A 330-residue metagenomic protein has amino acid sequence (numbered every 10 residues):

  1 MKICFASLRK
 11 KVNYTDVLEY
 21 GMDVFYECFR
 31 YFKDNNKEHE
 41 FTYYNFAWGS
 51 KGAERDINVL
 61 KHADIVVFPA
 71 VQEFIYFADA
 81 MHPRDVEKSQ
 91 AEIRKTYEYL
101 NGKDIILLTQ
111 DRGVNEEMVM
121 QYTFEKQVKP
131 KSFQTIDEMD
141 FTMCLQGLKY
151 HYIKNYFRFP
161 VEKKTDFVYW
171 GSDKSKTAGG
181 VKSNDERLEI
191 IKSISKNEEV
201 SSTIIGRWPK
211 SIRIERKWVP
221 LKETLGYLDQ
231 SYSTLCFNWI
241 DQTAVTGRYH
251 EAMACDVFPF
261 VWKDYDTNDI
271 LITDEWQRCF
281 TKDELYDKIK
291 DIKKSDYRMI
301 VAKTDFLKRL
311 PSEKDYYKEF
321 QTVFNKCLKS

Functional and structural regions predicted by a protein language model:
K2-A63, P69-T96, L108-T273, R278 (+1 more regions): Nucleotide-sugar donor-binding catalytic core of glycosyltransferases
G102-I106: Short beta-strand/loop segments at the ligand-binding rim of alpha/beta enzyme cores
L221, K282-Y286, E313: Residues at or immediately preceding the N-termini of alpha-helices
E275-D283, D291-K294: Conserved acidic donor-binding segment of nucleotide-sugar-dependent glycosyltransferases
K290-S330: A charged, aromatic-enriched C-terminal amphipathic alpha-helix characteristic of glycosyltransferases across folds
